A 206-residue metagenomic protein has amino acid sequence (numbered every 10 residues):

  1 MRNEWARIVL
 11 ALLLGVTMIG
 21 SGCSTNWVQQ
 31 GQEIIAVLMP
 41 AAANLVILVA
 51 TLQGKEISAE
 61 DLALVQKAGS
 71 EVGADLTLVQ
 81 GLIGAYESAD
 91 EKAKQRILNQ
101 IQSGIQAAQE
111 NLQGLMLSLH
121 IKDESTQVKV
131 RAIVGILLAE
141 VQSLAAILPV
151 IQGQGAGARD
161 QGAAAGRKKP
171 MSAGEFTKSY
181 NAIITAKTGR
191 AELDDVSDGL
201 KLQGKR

Functional and structural regions predicted by a protein language model:
R2-R7, L14-R206: Cationic, hydrophobic amphipathic alpha-helical membrane-interacting segments
